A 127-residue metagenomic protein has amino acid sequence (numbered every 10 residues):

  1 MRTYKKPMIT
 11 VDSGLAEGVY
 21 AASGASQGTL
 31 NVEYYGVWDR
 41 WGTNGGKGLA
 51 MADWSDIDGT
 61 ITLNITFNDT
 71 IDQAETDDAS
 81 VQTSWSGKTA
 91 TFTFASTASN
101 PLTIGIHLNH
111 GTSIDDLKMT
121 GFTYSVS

Functional and structural regions predicted by a protein language model:
M1-Q27: N-terminal secretory leader/proregion of peptide precursors and effectors
R2, G18, V32-E33, F122: Intrinsically disordered, low-complexity segments enriched in small/polar residues
K5-K6, K47, K88, K118: Context-gated lysine
Q27-I104, S125: Intrinsically disordered, low-complexity terminal/linker regions enriched in Pro/Ser/Gly and acidic residues
G105-K118: Short, exposed beta-strand-loop hairpins at the edges of beta-sheets in extracellular/periplasmic proteins
D115-S127: Short, low-complexity, Pro/Ser/Thr/Gly-rich segments in the mature regions of secreted, periplasmic
